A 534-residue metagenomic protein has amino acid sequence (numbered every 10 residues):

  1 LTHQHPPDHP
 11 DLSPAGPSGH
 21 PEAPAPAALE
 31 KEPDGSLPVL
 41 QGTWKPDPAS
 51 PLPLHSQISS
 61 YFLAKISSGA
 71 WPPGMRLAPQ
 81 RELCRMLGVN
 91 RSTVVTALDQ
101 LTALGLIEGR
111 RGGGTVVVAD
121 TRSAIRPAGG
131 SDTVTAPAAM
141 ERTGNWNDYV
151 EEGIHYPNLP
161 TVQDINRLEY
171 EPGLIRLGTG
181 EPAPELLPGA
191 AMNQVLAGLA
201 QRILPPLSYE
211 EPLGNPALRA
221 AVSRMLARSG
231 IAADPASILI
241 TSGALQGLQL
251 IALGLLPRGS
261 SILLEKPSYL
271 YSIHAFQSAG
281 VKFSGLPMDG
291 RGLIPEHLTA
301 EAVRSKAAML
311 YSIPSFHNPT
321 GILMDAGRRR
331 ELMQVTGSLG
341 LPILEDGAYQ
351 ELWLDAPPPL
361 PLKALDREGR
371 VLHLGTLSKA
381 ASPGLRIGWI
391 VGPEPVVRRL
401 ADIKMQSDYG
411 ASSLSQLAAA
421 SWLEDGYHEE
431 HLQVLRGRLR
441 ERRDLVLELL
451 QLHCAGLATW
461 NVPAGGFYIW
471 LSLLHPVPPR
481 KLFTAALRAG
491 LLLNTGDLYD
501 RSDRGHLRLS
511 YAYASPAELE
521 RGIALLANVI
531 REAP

Functional and structural regions predicted by a protein language model:
L1-A197, A401, M405-A411, L423 (+9 more regions): N-terminal basic, amphipathic alpha-helical segments
E108-G109, A233, L493: Short beta-strand "wing" residues that participate in macromolecule-binding interfaces
L199-L339, Q350-E368, L439, A517 (+1 more regions): Conserved core of the PLP fold type I
L264, G285, I343-E345, A419 (+1 more regions): Hydrophobic residues in well-ordered beta-strands that form the structural core
A348, L352, L487-R508: Conserved PLP cofactor-binding pocket of PLP-dependent enzymes
V371-L452, T459-N461: PLP-dependent aminotransferase class I/II
